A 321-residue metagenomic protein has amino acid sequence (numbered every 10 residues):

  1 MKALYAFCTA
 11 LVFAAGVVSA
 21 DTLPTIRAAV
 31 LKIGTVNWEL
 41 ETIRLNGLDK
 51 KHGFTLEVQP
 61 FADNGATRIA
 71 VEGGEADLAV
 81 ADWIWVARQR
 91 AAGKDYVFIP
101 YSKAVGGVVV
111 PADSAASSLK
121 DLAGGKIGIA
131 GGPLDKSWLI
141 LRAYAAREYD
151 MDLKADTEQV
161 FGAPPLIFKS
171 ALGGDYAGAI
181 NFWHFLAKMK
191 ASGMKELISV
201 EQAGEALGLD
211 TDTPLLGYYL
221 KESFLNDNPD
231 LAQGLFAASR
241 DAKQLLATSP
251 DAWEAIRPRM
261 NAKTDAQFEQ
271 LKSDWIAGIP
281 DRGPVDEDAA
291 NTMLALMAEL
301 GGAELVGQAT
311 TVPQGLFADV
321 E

Functional and structural regions predicted by a protein language model:
M1-C8: Bacterial N-terminal signal peptides that target proteins for export
A14-V17: N-terminal signal peptide c-region/cleavage motif recognized by signal peptidases
D21-L153, E158-F161, G173, A177-W183: Short, glycine-/small- and polar/acidic-enriched structural segments that line small-molecule recognition paths
N37, R68, W83, L119 (+10 more regions): Extracytoplasmic/secreted envelope proteins and their assembly/folding machinery, especially bacterial periplasmic
K51, E201-T211, A277-E287: Short, solvent-exposed loop/beta-turn-alpha elements that line the ligand-binding surface or hinge of extracytoplasmic
W83-I84, P165-R257: Pocket-lining segment of extracytoplasmic ligand-binding domains
N226-A303: Secondary-structure end/capping motifs
N291-E321: Conserved C-terminal helix/tail region of periplasmic/extracytoplasmic solute-binding proteins
